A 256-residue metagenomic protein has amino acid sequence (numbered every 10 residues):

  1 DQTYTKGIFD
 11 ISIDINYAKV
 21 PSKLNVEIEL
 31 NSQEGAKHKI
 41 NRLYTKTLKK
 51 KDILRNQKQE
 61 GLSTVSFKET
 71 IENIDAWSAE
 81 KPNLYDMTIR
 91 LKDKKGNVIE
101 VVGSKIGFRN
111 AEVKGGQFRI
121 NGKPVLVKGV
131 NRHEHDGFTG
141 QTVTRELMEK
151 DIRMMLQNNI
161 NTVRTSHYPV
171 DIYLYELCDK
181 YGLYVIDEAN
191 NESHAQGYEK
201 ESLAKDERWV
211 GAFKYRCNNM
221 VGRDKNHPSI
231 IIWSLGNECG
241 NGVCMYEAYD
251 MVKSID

Functional and structural regions predicted by a protein language model:
D1-L177, Y181-V185, R216, I231-I232 (+1 more regions): Secreted/periplasmic carbohydrate-active enzymes, especially glycoside hydrolases
K128-H133, Q141, E188-K225: Aromatic- and acidic-residue-enriched carbohydrate-binding clefts of CAZyme catalytic domains
D136, S166, E201, K205 (+1 more regions): Conserved short-loop catalytic and cofactor-binding motifs
P169-D171, N191-S193, N237-N241: Solvent-exposed loop/turn segments at secondary-structure junctions within structured extracellular/periplasmic domains
K180, D206-D256: Active-site neighborhood of glycoside hydrolase catalytic domains
